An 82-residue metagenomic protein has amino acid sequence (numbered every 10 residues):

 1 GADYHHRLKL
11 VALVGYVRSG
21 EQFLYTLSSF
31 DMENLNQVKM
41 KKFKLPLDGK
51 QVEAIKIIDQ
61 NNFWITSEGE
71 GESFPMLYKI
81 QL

Functional and structural regions predicted by a protein language model:
G1-L82: Sequence/structural signature of beta-propeller domains
